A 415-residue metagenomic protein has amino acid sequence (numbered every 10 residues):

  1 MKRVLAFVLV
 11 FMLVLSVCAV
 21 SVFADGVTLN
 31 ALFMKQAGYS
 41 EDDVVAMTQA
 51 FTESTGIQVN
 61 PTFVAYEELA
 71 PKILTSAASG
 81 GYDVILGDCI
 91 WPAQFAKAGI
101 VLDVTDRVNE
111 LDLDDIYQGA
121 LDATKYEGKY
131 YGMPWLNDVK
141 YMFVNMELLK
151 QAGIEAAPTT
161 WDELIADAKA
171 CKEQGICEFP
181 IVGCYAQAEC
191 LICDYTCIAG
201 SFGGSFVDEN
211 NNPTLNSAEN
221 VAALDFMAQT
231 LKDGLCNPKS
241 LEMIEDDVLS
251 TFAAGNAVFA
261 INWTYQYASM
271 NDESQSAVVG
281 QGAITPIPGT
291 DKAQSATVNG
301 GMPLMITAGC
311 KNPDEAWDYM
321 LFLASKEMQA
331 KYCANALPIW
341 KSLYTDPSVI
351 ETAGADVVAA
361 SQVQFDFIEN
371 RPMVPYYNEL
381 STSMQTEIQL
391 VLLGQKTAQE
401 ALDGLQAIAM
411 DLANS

Functional and structural regions predicted by a protein language model:
L29-V45, D138, E189, R371-Y377: Extracytoplasmic "Venus flytrap"
A50-I116, A123-K125, E147-T159, S250-T251 (+3 more regions): Extracytoplasmic "Venus flytrap"/periplasmic binding protein-like
Q58-V59, K150, A330, P347 (+1 more regions): Conserved C-terminal helix/tail region of periplasmic/extracytoplasmic solute-binding proteins
T75-S76, G80-D83, D112-L148, F179 (+3 more regions): A structural signal for short loop-to-beta-strand junctions that line the ligand-binding cleft of periplasmic/secreted
C89-Y141, I165, L191-C197, F202 (+2 more regions): Hinge/lid segment of periplasmic solute-binding proteins
D103-I116, C184-A186, F202-A222, D272-A277 (+3 more regions): Short, solvent-exposed loop/beta-turn-alpha elements that line the ligand-binding surface or hinge of extracytoplasmic
D167-K169, N212-L241, I287: Glycine-centered hinge/linker elements that transmit conformational signals in sensory and ligand-binding systems
Y265-V279, T290-T386: C-terminal lobe and pocket-closing loops of periplasmic/extracytoplasmic Venus-flytrap solute-binding proteins
